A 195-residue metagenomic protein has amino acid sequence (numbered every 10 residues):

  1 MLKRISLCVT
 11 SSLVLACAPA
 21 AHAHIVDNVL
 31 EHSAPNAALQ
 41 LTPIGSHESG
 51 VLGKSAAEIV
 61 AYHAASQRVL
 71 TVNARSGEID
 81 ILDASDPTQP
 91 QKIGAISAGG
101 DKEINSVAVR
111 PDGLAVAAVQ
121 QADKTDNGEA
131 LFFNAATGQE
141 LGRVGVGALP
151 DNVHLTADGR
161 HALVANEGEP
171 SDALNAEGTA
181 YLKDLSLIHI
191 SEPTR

Functional and structural regions predicted by a protein language model:
E31-G53: A short helix->beta-strand "capping" segment at the edge of beta-propeller domains
H47-E78: Beta-strand-rich domains and repeat architectures in extracellular enzymes and scaffolds, especially beta-propellers
A64-S66, V109-D112, A157-G159: Residue-level detector of Asp-centered blade-edge/turn motifs that repeat once per structural unit in beta-propeller
Q89-Q121: Blade-loop segments of beta-propeller domains
A118-K124, A165-S186: Short, conserved, GDST-rich strand-edge loop motifs in beta-rich repeat architectures
E129-A136, T179-L187: Beta-propeller blade signature
S186-T194: Residue-level detector of conserved catalytic or cofactor/ligand-binding positions in enzyme active sites
